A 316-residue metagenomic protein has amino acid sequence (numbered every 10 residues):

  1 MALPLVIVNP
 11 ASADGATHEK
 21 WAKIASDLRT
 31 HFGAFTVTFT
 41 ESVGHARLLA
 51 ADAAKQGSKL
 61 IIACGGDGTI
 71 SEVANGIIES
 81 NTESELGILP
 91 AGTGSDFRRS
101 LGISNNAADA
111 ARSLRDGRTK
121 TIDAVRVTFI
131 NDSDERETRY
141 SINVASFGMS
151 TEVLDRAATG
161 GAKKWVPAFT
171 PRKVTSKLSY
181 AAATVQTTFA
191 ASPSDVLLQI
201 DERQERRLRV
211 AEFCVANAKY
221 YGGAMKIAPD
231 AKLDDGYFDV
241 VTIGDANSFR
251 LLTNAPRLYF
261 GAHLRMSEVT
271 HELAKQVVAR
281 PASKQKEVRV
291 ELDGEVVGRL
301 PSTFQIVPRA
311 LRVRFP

Functional and structural regions predicted by a protein language model:
M1-I61, S71, A108: ATP/NTP phosphate-donor binding region
V8, G65, S146, G244 (+1 more regions): Short beta-strand/turn micro-motifs composed of small residues that flank or help shape donor/cofactor-binding pockets
P10, C64-G66, L89-G92: Glycine-rich beta-strand-to-loop/alpha-helix junction loops that act as flexible
A46, D67, F213: Short conserved active-site loop signatures built around small residues
T69-N81: Short Gly/Thr/Asp-enriched flexible loops that form oxyanion-binding sites at enzyme active sites
E79-A211: Catalytic core of DAGKc-family lipid kinases
S146, S150, C214-I227, V296: Glycine-rich phosphate/pyrophosphate-binding beta-alpha loops
I200-R207, K226-A228, K232-L233, F238-P316: ATP/nucleoside-binding phosphotransfer catalytic cores, i.e., glycine-rich phosphate-binding loops
